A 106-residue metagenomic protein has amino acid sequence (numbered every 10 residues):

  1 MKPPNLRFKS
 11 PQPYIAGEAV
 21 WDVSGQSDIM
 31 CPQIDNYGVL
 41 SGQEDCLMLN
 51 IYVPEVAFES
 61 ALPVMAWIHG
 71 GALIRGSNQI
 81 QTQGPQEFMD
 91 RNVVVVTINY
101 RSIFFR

Functional and structural regions predicted by a protein language model:
M1-R106: Non-catalytic accessory segments of hydrolases
